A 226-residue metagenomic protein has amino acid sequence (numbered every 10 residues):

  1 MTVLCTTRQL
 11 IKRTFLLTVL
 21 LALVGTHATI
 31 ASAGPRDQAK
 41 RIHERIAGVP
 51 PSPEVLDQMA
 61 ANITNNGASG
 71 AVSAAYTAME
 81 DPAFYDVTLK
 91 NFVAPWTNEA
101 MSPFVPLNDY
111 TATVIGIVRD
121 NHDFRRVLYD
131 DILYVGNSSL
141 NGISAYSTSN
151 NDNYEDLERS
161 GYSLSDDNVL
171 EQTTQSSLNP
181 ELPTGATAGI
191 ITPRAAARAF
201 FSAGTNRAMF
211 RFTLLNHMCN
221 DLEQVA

Functional and structural regions predicted by a protein language model:
T2-T18: Bacterial N-terminal signal peptides that target proteins for export
L17, N62, N66, I117-N121: Surface-exposed polar/charged interaction patches
A22-I30: C-terminal segment of classical bacterial N-terminal signal peptides
S32-A33, G204: Short helix-capping and inter-helix turn/linker motifs at the boundaries of alpha-helical repeat units
G34-S73, A78: N-terminal mature-domain "stem" immediately C-terminal to a signal peptide or N-terminal signal-anchor/transmembrane
S73-A226: Extended surface/linker regions that mediate inter-domain or inter-protein docking in multi-component redox
